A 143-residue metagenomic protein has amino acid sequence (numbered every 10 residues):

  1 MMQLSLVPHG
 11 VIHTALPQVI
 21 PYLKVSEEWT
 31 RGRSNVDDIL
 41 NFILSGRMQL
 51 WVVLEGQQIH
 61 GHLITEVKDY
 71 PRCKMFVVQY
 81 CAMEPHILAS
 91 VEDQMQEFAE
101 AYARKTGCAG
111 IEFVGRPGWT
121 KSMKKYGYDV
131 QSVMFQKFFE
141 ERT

Functional and structural regions predicted by a protein language model:
M1-S34: Short amphipathic alpha-helix that is part of the acyltransferase structural core
E28-L50: Active-site rim helix/loop that mediates acceptor-substrate recognition in acyltransferases
L44-I87: Conserved donor-binding loop and adjoining core beta-sheet/short helix segment in diverse acyl/aminoacyl transferases
P71-K124: Acyl-donor binding region in acyl/amide transferases
F113-T143: Active-site/acyl-donor-binding loops of N-acyltransferases
